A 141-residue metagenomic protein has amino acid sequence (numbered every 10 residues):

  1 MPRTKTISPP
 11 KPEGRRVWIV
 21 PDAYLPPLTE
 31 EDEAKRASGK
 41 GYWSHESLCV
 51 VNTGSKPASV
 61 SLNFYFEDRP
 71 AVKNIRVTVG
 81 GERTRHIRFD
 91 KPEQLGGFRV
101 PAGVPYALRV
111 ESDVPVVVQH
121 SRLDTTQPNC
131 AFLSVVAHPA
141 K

Functional and structural regions predicted by a protein language model:
M1-K141: Gly/Pro-rich, tryptophan- and cysteine-flecked surface segments typical of secreted/extracellular proteins
